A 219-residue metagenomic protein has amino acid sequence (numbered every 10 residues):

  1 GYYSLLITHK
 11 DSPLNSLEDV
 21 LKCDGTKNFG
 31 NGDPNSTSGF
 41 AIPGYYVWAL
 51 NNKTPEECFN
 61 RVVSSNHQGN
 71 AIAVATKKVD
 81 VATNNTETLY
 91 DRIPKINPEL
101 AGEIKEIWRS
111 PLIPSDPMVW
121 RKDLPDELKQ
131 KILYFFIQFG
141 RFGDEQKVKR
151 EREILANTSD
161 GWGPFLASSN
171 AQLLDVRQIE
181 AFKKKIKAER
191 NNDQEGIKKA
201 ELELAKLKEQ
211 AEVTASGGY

Functional and structural regions predicted by a protein language model:
G1-L5, P98-L133, R150-P164: Periplasmic-binding protein-like
G1-T76, E87: Bilobed "Venus flytrap"/periplasmic-binding protein-like clamshell domains and structurally analogous long
N28-S36, V79, V119-R121, K183-D193: Second-shell loop/turn segments in exported
N35, G39, V62-N66, V81 (+2 more regions): Extracytoplasmic/periplasmic, Sec-exported soluble proteins
A41, I93-P94, K129: Short glycine-/acidic-enriched loop or helix-start segments at secondary-structure transitions that form or flank
W48-A49, A73-T76, D80-A101: A ligand-binding cleft/hinge motif common to bilobed small-molecule-binding domains
L128-Y219: An extracytoplasmic/periplasmic, membrane-proximal ligand-sensing/linker region
